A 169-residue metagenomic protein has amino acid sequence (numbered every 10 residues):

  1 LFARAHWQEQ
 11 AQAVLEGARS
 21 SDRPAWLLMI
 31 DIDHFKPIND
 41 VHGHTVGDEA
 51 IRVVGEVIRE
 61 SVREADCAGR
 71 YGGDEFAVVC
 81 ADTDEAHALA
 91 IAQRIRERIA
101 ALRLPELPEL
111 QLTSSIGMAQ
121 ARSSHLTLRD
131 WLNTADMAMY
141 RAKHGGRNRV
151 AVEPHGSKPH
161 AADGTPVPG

Functional and structural regions predicted by a protein language model:
L1-W26, D33-R63, G69-G73, A77-A81 (+3 more regions): Conserved long alpha-helical elements within nucleotide-processing catalytic cores of c-di-GMP signaling and class III
G17, E60-A65, E97-P108, Q120 (+1 more regions): Short catalytic/binding micro-motifs of nucleotide second-messenger systems
A25, L112-S114, N148: Change "...and in nucleic-acid phosphodiester-cleaving endonucleases..." to "...and in nucleic-acid processing enzymes
L27, F76, S114-M118: A structural signal for short, well-ordered beta-strand segments
M29, C80, M118-Q120, V152: Sensory input modules used in signal transduction, predominantly PAS/LOV/GAF but also related non-catalytic regulatory
D40, A81-D82, L104, S123 (+1 more regions): Short, conserved catalytic or interaction motifs in soluble domains
R70, I99-S114, W131: Catalytic core regions of nucleotide second-messenger enzymes
E85-A92, A121-G169: Catalytic-core segments of nucleotide cyclases and related cyclic-nucleotide turnover enzymes
